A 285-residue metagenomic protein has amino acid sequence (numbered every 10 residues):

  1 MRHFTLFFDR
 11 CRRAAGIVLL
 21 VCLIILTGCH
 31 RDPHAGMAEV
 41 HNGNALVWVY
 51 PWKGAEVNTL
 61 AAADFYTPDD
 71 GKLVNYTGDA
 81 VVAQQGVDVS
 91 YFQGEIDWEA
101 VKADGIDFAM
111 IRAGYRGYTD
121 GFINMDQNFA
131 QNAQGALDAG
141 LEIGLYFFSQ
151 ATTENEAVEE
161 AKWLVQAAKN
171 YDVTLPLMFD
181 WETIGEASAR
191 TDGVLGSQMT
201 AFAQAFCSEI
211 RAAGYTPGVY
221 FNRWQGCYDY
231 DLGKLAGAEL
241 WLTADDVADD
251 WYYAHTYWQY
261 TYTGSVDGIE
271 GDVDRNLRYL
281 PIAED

Functional and structural regions predicted by a protein language model:
M1-D9: N-terminal secretory signal peptides that target proteins for export/translocation
D9-V21: Sec-dependent N-terminal signal peptides
I25-G28: C-terminal motif of bacterial Sec signal peptides marking the signal peptidase cleavage site
H30-D32: Bacterial signal peptide processing site
G36-V89, Q93, E99, G233-D285: Functionally critical loop-and-helix segments that line ligand-binding/catalytic clefts of soluble enzyme domains
W52-T59, Y76-A80, F147-S149, S208-A213 (+1 more regions): A generic short-segment signal for beta-strand/edge and adjacent turn/coil regions
D79, A83-A205, R211-A213: Substrate-binding cleft of extracellular glycoside hydrolase catalytic domains
A167-L177, W181-D285: Surface-exposed substrate-engagement region within the catalytic domains of secreted or surface-exposed extracellular
